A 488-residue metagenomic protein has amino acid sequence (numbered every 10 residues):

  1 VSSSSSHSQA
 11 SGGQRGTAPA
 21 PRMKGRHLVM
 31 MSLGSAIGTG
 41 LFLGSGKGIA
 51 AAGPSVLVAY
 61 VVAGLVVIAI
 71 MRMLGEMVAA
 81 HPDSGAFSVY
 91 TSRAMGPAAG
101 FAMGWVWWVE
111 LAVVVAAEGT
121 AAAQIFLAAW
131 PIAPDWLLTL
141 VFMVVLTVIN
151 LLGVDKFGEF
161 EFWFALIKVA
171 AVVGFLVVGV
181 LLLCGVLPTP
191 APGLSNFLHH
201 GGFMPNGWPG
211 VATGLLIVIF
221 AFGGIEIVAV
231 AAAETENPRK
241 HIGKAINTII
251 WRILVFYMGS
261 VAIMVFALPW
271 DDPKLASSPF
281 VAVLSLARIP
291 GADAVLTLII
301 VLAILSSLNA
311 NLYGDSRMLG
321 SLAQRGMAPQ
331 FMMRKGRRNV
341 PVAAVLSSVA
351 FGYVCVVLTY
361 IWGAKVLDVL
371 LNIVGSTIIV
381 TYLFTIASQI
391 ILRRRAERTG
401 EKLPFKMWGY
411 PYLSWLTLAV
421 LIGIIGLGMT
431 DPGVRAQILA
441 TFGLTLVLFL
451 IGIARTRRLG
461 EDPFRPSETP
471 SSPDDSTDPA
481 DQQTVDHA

Functional and structural regions predicted by a protein language model:
V1-G46, A50-S55, I68-R72, H81-S84 (+4 more regions): Membrane-interface "cap" regions at the ends of multi-pass membrane proteins
A10-P19, V56-L57, P131-P134, L166-L298: Helix-loop-helix junctions that connect adjacent transmembrane segments in multi-pass membrane transporters
A20, L43-L138, F142, I249-M258 (+1 more regions): Extracellular loop-to-transmembrane helix junctions
D83, V106-T120, F222-T235, D293-Q330 (+3 more regions): Membrane-helix boundary/coupling elements in multi-pass transport proteins
V89-Y90, G96, A128, G214 (+2 more regions): TM-loop-TM module centered on a large, flexible mid-protein loop between adjacent transmembrane helices in multi-pass
A123, W136-P192, I246-I250, L371-F384 (+2 more regions): Membrane-interface loop-to-helix entry segments
F160-F164, F331-V342, I379-D431, E461-D462 (+1 more regions): C-terminal membrane-solvent junction of multi-pass transporters and transport-like membrane proteins
L183, V369, I373-I378, G409-A488: A generic transmembrane alpha-helix motif of multi-pass inner-membrane proteins
